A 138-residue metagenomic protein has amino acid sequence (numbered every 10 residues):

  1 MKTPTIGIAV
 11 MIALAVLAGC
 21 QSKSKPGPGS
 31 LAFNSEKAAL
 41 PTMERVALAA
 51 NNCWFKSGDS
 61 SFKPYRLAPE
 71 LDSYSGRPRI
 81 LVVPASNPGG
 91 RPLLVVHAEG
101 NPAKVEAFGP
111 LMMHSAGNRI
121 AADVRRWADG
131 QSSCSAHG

Functional and structural regions predicted by a protein language model:
M1-C20: Sec-dependent bacterial lipoprotein signal peptides
L14-S35: Bacterial Sec signal peptide processing site at the extreme N-terminus
L31-L40, E106-H114: Second-shell loop/turn segments in exported
A38-S73: Post-signal-peptide N-terminal segment of Sec-exported extracytoplasmic proteins
L48, K104, P110-G138: C-terminal partner/receptor-binding element of secreted or periplasmic proteins
Y74-V82: Short, hydrophobic/aromatic-rich segments at coil-to-beta transitions
A85-N87, E99-N101, F108-M112: Solvent-exposed coil/turn segments that connect beta secondary-structure elements in extracytoplasmic/periplasmic
P88-L94: Short, surface-exposed coil-to-beta transition loops
